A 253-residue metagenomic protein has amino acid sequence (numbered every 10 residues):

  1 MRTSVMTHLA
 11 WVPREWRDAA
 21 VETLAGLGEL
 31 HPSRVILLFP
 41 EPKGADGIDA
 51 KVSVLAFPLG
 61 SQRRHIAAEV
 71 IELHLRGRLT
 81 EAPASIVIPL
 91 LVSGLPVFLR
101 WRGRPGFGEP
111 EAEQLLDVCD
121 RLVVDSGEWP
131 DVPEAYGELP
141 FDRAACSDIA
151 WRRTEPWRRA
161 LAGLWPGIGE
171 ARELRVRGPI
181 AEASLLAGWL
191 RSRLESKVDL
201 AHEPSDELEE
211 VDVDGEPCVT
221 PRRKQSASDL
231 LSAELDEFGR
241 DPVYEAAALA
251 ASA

Functional and structural regions predicted by a protein language model:
M1-R100: An N-terminal, globular interaction/scaffold subdomain
M1-S4, D18, S147-L164, L235-A253: Short N-terminal or domain-adjacent regulatory/targeting segments
L24-E29, V87-P89, Q114-L116, G188-E195: Short, solvent-exposed amphipathic alpha-helical segments in soluble enzyme and RNA/protein-processing domains
L27, F57, R64, L139-R152 (+3 more regions): Extended, compositionally simple fibrous regions characteristic of intermediate-filament-like scaffolds
H31, G188-A253: C-terminal structured domains
R34-G44, R100-R102, V124-W129, A145 (+1 more regions): A generic structural motif
E69, L73-A162: Internal, hydrophobic cores of structured domains that mediate oligomerization or house catalytic pockets within large
W129-D206: A contiguous, surface-oriented mixed alpha/beta subdomain in the mid-to-C-terminal portion of proteins that forms
